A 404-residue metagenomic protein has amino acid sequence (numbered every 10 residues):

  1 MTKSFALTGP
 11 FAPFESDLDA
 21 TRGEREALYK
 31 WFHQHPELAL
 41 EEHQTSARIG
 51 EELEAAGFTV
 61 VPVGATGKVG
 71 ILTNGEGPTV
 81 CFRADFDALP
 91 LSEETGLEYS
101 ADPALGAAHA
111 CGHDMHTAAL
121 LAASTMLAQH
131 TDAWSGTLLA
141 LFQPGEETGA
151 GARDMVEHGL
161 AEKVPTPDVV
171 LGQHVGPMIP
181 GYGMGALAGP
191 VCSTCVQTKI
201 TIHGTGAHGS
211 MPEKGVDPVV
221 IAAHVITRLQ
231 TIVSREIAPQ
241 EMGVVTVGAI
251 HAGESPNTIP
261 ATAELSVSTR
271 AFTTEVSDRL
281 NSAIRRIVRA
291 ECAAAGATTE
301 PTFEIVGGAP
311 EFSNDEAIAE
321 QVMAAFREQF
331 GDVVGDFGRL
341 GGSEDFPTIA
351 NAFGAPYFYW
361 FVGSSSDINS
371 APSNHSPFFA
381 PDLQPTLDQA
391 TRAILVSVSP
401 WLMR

Functional and structural regions predicted by a protein language model:
M1-A6, V220-R404: Metal-dependent amide/peptide-bond hydrolase catalytic core, centered on the "pita-bread" metallohydrolase fold
S4-H109, D114, A118-S135: Acidic/His- and Gly-rich active-site-bordering loop/insert found across diverse amide/peptide-bond hydrolases
P10, T21-L28, E41, T45-E52 (+17 more regions): General structural feature for long, well-ordered alpha-helical segments within catalytic domains of soluble enzymes
F32, F82, H113, A140 (+7 more regions): Divalent metal-coordination and catalytic microenvironments
E37, D85-D87, G145, G176 (+2 more regions): Active-site beta-loop-alpha junctions enriched in small/polar residues
C81-R83, T198, F358-G363: Non-cysteine beta-strand/loop elements that form the S-adenosyl-L-methionine
L89-L91, G96-A108, D114-M115, H130-A249 (+1 more regions): Histidine/acidic-residue-rich, glycine-tolerant segments that coordinate divalent metal ions
